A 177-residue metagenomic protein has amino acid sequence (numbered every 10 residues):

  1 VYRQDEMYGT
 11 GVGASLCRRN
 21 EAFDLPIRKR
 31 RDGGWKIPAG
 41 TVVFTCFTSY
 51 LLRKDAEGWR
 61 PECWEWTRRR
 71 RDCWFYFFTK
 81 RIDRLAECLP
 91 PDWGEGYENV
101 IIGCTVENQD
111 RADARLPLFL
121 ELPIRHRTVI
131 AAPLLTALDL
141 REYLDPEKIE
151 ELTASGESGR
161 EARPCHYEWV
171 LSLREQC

Functional and structural regions predicted by a protein language model:
V1-V100, Q109, L138-P146: Conserved Radical SAM active-site core
D5-A14, E21, L25, E98-V100 (+4 more regions): Radical SAM enzyme [4Fe-4S]-AdoMet core and its adjacent flexible, acidic and glycine-rich loops/tails across
R68-D72, C104, R127-I130: Glycine-rich loops and low-complexity Gly/Arg-rich segments that provide flexible linkers or classic glycine-based
